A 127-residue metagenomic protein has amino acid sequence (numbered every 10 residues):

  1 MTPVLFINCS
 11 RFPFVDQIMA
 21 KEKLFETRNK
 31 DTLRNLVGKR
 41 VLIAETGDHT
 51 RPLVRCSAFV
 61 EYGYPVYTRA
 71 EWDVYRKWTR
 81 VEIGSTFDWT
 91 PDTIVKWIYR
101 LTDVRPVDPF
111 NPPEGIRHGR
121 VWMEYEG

Functional and structural regions predicted by a protein language model:
M1-G127: Structured alpha/beta reader/binder surfaces that contact nucleic acids or chromatin modification marks
